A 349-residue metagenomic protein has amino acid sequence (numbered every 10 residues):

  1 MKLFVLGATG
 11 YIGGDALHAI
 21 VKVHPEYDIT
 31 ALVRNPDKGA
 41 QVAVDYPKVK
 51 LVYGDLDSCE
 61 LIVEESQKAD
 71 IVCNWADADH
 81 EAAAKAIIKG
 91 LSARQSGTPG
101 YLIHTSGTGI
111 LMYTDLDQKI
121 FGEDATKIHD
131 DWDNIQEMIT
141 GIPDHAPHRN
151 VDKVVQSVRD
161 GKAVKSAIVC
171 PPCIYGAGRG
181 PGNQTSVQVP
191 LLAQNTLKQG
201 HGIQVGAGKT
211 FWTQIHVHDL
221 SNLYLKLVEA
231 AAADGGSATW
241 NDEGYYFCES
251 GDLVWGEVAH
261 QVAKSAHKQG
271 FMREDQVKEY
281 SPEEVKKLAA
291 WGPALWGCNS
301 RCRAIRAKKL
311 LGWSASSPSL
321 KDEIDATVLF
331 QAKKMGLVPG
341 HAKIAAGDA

Functional and structural regions predicted by a protein language model:
K2-E26: N-terminal Rossmann NAD(P)H-binding glycine-rich loop of SDR-like oxidoreductase domains
Y27, S317-A349: Amphipathic terminal alpha-helices
V33-R94, S106, I110: NAD(P)H-binding glycine-rich loop region in Rossmannoid oxidoreductase-like domains and their noncatalytic homologs
K89-N150, A167, A177: Conserved Rossmann-fold NAD(P)-dependent oxidoreductase catalytic core, especially the SDR/UDP-sugar
D152-G180: Conserved beta-loop-beta element that borders a ligand/cofactor-binding pocket
G176-P190, L227-Y245: Glycine/proline-rich active-site loop of Rossmann-fold NAD(P)-dependent oxidoreductases
L191-H218, L223-K226, A238: A conserved pocket-lining segment of Rossmann-fold NAD(P)-dependent short-chain dehydrogenase/reductase
S237-A238, Y245-R301: Terminal hydrophobic/aromatic helix or amphipathic segment near a protein terminus
